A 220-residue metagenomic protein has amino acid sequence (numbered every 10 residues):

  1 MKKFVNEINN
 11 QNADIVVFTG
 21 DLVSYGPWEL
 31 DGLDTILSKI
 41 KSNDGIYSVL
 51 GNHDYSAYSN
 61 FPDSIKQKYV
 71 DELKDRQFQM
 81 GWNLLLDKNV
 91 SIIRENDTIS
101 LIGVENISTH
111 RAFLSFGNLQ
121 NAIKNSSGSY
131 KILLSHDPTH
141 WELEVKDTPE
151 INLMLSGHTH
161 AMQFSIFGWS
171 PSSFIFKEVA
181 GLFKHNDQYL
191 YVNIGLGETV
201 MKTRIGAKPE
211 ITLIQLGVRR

Functional and structural regions predicted by a protein language model:
M1-R220: Soluble catalytic domains of enzymes that build or remodel membrane lipids, polysaccharides, and related
